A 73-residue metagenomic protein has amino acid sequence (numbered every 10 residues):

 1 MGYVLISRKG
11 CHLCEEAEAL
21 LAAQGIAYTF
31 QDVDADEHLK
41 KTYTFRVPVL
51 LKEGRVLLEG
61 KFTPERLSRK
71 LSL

Functional and structural regions predicted by a protein language model:
M1-Q24: Local sequence-structure signature of Cys/Sec-based thiol-disulfide redox active-site neighborhoods
I6, Q31, E59: Small/polar loops that bind or transfer phosphate-bearing groups
A27-E37: Thiol-based oxidoreductase modules, predominantly thioredoxin-like and allied folds used for disulfide exchange
K40: Short conserved loop adjoining the S-adenosyl-L-methionine
Y43: Surface-exposed interaction regions that form or flank ligand-binding interfaces
V47-V56: A short, hydrophobic beta-strand/beta-hairpin element that forms part of a small beta-sheet core
R55-L73: Non-catalytic, surface beta->alpha helical segment in thiol-disulfide oxidoreductase systems
